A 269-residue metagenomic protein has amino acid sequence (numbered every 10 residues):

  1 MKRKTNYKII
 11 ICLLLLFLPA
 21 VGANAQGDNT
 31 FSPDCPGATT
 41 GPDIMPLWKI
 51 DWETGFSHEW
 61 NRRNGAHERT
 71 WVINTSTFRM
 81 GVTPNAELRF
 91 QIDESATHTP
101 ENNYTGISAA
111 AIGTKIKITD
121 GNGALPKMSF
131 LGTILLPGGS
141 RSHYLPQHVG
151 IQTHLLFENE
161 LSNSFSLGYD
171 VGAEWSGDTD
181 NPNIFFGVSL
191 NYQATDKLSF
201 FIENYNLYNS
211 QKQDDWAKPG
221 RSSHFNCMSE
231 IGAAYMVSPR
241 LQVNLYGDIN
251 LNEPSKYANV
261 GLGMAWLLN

Functional and structural regions predicted by a protein language model:
M1-K2, L268: Generic detector of intrinsically disordered, low-complexity segments in short proteins and peptide precursors
K2-I11: Bacterial N-terminal signal peptides that target proteins for export
I10-A20: Bacterial N-terminal signal peptides
V21-A25: Sec/Tat signal peptide C-region and signal peptidase I cleavage site
Q26-N269: Transmembrane beta-barrel domains of Gram-negative outer membranes and organellar outer membranes
